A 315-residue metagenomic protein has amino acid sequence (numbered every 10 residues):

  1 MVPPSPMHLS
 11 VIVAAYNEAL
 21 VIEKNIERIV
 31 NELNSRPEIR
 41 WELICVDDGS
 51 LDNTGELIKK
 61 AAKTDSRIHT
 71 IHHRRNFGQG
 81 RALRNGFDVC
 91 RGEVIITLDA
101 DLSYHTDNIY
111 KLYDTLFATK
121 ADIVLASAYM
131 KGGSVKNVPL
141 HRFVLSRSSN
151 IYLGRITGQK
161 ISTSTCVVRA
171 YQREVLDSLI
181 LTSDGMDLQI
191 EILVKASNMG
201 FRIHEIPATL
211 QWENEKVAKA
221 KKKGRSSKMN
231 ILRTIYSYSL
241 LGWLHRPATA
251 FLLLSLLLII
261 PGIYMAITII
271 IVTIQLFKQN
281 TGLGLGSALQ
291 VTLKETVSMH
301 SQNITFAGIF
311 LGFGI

Functional and structural regions predicted by a protein language model:
M1-M7, T182-I315: Hydrophobic helical membrane-anchoring modules
M1-N31: N-proximal low-complexity "stem/linker" segments adjacent to membrane-targeting elements
V11, I29, G86, D101 (+6 more regions): Residue-level signature of catalytic and energy-coupling elements of molecular machines, predominantly ATP/GTP-dependent
E18-V21, S50, Q79, H105: Donor nucleotide-sugar binding loop of glycosyltransferases
L33-I39, A62-R67: Short helix-capping segments at alpha-helix termini
P37-G49, I71-H72: Short beta-strand/loop segment that forms part of the nucleotide-sugar
D47-E56, L102: A conserved acidic beta->alpha catalytic loop
R67-H69, H73-V89, V94-T97, T106-M186 (+1 more regions): Acceptor/aglycone-binding surface of glycosyltransferases and processive sugar-polymer synthases
